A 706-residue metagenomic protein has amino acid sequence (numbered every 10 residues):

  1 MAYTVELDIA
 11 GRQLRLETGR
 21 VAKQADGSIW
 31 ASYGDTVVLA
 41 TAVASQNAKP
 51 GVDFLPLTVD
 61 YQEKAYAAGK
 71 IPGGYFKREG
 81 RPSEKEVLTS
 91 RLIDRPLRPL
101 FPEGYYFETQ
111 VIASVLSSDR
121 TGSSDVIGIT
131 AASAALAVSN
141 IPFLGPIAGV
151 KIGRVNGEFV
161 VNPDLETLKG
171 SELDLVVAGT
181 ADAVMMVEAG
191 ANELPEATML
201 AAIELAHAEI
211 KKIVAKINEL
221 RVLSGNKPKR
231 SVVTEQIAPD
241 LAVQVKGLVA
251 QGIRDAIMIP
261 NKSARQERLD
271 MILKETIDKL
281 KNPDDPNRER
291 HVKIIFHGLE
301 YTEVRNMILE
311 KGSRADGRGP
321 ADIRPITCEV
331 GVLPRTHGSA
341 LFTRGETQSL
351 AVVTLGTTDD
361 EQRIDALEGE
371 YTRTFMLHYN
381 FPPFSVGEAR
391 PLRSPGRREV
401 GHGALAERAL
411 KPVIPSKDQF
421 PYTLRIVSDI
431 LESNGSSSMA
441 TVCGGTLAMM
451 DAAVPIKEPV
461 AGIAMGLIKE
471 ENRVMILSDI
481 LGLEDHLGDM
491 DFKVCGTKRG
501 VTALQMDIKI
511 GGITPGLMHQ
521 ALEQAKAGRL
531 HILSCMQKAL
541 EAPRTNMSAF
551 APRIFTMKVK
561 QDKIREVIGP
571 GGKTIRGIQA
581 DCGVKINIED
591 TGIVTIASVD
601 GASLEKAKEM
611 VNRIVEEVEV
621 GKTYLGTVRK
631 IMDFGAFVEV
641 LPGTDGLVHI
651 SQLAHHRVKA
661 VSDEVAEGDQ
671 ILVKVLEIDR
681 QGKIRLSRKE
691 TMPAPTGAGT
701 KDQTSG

Functional and structural regions predicted by a protein language model:
M1-S45, V232-E368, P552-E566, T574 (+1 more regions): Extended amphipathic alpha-helical scaffolds
M1-V233: Long, basic N-terminal domains or extensions that often function in RNA/ssDNA interaction or organelle/cellular
A25-Q110, V115-G122, A181, E188 (+4 more regions): Glycine-rich, flexible beta-strand/loop modules in the N-terminal catalytic cores of phosphate-handling
G27-I29, G122-N140, V330-V353, N434-V454 (+1 more regions): Conserved phosphate/anionic-ligand binding catalytic regions in large, soluble enzymes, centered on
Y33, A42-A44, Y61-E63, A113-S117 (+17 more regions): Flexible glycine-/small-residue-rich
E103-T109, L144-P146, I213-S231, S263-A264 (+6 more regions): Flexible, glycine/charged-enriched surface loops at secondary-structure junctions
N140-P260, M449-T545: Mobile "lid/hinge" segments at catalytic clefts and subdomain interfaces of large enzymes
P552-I554, Q561-G706: Single-stranded RNA-binding regions, centering on S1/OB-family and related RNA-binding modules
